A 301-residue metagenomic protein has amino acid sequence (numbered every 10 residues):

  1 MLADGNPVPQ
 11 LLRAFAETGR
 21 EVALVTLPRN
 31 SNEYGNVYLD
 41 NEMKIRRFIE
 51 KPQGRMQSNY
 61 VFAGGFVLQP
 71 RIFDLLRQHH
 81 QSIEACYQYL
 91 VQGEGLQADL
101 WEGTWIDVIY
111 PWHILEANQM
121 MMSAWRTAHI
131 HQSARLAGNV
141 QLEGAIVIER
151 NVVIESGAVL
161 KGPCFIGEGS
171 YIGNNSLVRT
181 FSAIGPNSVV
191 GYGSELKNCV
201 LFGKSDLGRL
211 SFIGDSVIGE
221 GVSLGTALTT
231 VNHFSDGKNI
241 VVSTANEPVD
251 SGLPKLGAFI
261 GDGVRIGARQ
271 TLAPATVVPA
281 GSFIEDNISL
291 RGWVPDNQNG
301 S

Functional and structural regions predicted by a protein language model:
M1-N41: Conserved beta-loop-beta/alpha segment of the NTase-like Rossmann-fold superfamily that binds/positions NTPs
A3, D40, V67-L68, I109: A conserved hydrophobic position in a structured secondary element of the catalytic/binding core that shapes
L39-S58: Short, flexible, basic/aromatic active-site loop/helix in glycosyltransferases
F62-D74: Conserved nucleotide-sugar donor-binding and metal-coordinating catalytic region shared by glycosyltransferases
F62-G65, T104, L256-G257, P274: Glycine/small-residue-rich pyrophosphate-binding loop that anchors the diphosphate of NDP-sugar donors
D74-S82, Y87, V91-T180: Extended, small-residue-rich solenoid/repeat segments and analogous flexible loops that form exposed scaffolds
I130-Q132, L136-G138, L142, I148-R150 (+17 more regions): Repetitive beta-strand solenoid architecture
V190-S301: Glycine-rich hexapeptide-repeat left-handed beta-helix
